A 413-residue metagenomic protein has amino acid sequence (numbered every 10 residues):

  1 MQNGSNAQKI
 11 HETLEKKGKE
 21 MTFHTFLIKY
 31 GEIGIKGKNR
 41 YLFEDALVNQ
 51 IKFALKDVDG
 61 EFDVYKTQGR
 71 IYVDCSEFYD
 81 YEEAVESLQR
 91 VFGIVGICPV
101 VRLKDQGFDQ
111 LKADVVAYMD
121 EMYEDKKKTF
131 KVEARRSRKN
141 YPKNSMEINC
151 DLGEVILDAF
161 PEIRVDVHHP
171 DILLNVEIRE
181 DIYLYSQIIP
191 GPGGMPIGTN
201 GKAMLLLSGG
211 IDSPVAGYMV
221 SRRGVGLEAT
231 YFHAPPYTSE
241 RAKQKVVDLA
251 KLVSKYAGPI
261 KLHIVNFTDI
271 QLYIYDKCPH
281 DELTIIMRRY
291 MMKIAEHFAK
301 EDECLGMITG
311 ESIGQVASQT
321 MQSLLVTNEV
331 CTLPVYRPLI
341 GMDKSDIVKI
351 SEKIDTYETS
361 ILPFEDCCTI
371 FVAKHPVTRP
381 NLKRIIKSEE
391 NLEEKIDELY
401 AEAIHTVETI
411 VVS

Functional and structural regions predicted by a protein language model:
G4-M204, P214-I260, D269, E301 (+4 more regions): RNA-binding accessory domains that recognize and position tRNA/RNA substrates
G69, V265-I270, S312, E365-A373: A glycine-rich phosphate-binding loop feature that marks nucleotide/adenosyl-phosphate handling sites
E154-I156, G193-N200, Q271-L272, D276-I354 (+1 more regions): Active-site adenylate/phosphate-handling loop in enzymes that bind or generate adenylated species
L205, A229-Y231, I264, T309 (+1 more regions): Structural beta-sheet core signal
G210: Conserved G/P- and acidic residue-centered "switch" motifs that form tight phosphate/ATP-binding loops in soluble
E358, L362-S413: The feature marks non-catalytic terminal segments
